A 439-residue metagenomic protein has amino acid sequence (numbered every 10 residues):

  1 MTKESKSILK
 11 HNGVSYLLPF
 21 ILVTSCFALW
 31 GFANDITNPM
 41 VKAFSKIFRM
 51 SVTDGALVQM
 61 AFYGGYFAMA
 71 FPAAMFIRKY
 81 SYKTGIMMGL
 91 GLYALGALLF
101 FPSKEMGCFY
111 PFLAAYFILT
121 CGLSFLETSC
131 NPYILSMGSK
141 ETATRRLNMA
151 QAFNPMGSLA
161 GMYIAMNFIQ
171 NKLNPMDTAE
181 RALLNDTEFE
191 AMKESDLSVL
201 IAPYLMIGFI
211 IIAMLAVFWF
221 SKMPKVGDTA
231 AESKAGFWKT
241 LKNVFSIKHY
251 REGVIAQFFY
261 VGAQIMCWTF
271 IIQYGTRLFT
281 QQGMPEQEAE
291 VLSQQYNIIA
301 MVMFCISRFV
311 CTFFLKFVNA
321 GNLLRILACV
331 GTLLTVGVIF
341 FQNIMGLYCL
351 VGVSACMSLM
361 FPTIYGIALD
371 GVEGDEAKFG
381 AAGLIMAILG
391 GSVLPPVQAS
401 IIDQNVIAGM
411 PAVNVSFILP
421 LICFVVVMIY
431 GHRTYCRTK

Functional and structural regions predicted by a protein language model:
M1-C26, W30, K46: Cytosolic juxtamembrane N-terminal segment immediately preceding the first transmembrane helix of multi-pass
T2, G13, M214-K222, I418-K439: Multi-pass alpha-helical transporter architecture, strongest for 12-TM Major Facilitator/SLC carriers used
T37-V41, G161-Q170, V244-I298: Extracytoplasmic gate region of multi-pass secondary transporters
L57-I77, I298-V310: Central cavity-lining transmembrane alpha-helices of secondary-active solute carriers, predominantly the Major
G91-M106, C329-Q342: C-terminal ends and interior cores of transmembrane alpha-helices in multi-pass membrane transporters/permeases
C108-L126, M345-M360: Hydrophobic core of transmembrane alpha-helices in multi-pass small-molecule transporters, especially MFS/SLC-type
F125-S139, S358-G374: Intracellular juxtamembrane helix-capping segments at the cytosolic ends of symmetry-related transmembrane helices
V372-I407: A late C-terminal transmembrane helix in Major Facilitator Superfamily
